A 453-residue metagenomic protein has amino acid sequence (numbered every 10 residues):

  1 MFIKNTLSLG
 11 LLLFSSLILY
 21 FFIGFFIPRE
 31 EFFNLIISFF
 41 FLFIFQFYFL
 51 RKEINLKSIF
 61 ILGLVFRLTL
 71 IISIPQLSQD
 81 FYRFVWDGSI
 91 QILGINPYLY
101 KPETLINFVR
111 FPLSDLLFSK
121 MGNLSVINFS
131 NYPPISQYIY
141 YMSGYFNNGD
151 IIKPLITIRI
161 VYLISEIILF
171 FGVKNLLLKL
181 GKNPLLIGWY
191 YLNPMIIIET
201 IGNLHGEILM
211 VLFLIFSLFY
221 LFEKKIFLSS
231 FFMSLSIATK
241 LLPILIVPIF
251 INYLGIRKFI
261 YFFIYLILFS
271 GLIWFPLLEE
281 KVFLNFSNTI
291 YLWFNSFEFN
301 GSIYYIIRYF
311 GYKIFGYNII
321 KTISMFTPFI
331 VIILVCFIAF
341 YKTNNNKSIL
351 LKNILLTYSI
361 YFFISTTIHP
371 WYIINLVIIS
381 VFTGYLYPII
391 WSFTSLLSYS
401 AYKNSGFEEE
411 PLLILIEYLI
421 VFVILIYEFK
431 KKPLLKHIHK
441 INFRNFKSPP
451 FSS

Functional and structural regions predicted by a protein language model:
G10, F14, L42-L50, M142 (+4 more regions): Transmembrane-helix motifs of polytopic, lipid-linked glycan transferases
I54-R159: Intramembrane catalytic core of multi-pass membrane enzymes that act on lipidic substrates
I54-S58, V173-P194, K347-S348: Transmembrane-helix signature of polytopic, membrane-embedded enzymes that assemble or transfer cell-envelope glycans
G63, I160-I164, N183-F219, M233-S234: Membrane-embedded helix bundles of polyisoprenyl
F170, L292, S296-T367: Aromatic/glycine/proline-enriched transmembrane-helix motif characteristic of membrane-embedded glycan-assembly enzymes
I197-T200, F216-Y220, I226-I251, L272 (+1 more regions): Membrane-interface alpha helices of multi-pass inner-membrane proteins
L245-L268: Perimembrane helix-loop-helix junctions
Y385-F446: Aromatic-enriched
